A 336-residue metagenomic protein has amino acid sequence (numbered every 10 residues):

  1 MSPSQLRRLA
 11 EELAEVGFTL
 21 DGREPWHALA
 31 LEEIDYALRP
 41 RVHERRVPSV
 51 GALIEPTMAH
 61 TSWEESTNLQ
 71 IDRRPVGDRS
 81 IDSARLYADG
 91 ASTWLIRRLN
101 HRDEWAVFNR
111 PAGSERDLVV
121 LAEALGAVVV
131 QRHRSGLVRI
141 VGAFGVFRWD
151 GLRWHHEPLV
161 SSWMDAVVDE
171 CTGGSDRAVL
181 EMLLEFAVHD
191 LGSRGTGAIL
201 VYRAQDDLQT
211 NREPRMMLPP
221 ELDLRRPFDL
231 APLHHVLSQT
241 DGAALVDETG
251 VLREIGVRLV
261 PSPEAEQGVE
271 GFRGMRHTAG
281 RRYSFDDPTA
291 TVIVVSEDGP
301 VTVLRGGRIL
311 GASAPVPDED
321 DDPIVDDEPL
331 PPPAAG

Functional and structural regions predicted by a protein language model:
M1-G336: Divalent-cation
